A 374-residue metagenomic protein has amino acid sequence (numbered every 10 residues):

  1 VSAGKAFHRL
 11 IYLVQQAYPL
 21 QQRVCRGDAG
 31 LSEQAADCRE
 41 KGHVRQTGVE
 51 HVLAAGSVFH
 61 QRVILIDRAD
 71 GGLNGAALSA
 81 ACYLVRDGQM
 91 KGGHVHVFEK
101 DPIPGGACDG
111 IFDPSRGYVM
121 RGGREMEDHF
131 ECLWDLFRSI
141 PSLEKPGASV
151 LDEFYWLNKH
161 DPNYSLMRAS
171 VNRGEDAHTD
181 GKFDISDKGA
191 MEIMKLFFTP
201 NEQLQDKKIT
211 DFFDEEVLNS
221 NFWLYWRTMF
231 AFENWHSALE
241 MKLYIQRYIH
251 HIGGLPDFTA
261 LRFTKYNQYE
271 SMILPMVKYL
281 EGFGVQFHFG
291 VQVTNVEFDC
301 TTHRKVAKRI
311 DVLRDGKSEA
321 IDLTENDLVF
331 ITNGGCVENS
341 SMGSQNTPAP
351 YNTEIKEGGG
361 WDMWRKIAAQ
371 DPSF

Functional and structural regions predicted by a protein language model:
S2-A17, V63-I66: Intrinsically disordered, low-complexity repeat tracts
L13-A17, Q22, A29, Q34-V52 (+1 more regions): Alpha-helix boundary/capping motif
R68-A76: Beta1/beta-strand and adjacent pyrophosphate-binding region of the FAD-binding site in flavoprotein oxidoreductases
V85-I111: Glycine-rich FAD pyrophosphate-binding loop
S115-W156: Conserved FAD-binding subdomain of flavin-dependent enzymes
S142-H250, R262-F263: Rossmann-like flavin
R247-L328, N333: Helical element adjacent to the flavin cofactor pocket in flavoenzyme catalytic cores
D311-F374: Glycine-rich loop(s) and the adjacent beta-strand/alpha-helix scaffold that form part
